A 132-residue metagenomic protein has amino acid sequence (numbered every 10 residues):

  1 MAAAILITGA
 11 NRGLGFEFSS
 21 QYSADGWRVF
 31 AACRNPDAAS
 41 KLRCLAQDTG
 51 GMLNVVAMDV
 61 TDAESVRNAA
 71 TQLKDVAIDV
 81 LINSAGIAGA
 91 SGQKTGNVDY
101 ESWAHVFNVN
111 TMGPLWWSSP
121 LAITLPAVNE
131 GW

Functional and structural regions predicted by a protein language model:
A2-F30: Canonical Rossmann dinucleotide-binding motif of NAD(H)/NADP(H)-dependent dehydrogenases/reductases, specifically
T8, I78-G86, N110: Rossmann-fold scaffold of SDR-type NAD(P)-dependent oxidoreductases
R12, G86-A90: Flexible cofactor-recognition loop at the NAD(P)H-binding site of Rossmann-like short-chain dehydrogenase/reductase
D25-K41: Conserved glycine-rich Rossmann-like NAD(P)H-binding loop of the short-chain dehydrogenase/reductase
V56-N68: The beta1-alpha1 cofactor-binding region of Rossmann-like NAD(H)/NADP(H)-dependent oxidoreductases
T71, V109-E130: Amphipathic alpha-helical dimer-interface segment in Rossmann-like NAD(P)H-dependent oxidoreductases
D79-V80, A104, N129-W132: Conserved catalytic-site loops of classical short-chain dehydrogenases/reductases
G96-L115: Catalytic Tyr-X3-Lys loop
